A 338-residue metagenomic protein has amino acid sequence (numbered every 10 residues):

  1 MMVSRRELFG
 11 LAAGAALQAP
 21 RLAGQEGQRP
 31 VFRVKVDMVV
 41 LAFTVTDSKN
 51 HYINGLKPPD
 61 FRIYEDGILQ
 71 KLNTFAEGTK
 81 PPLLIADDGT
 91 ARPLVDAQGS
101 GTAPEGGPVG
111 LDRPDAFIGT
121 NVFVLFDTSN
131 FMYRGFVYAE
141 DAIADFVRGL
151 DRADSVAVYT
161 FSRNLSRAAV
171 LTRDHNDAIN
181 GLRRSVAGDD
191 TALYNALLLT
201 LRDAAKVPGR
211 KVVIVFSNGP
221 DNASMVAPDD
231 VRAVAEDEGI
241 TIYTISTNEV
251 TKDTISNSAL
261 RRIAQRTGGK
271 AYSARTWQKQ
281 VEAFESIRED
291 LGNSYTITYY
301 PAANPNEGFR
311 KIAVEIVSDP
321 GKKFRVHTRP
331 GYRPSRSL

Functional and structural regions predicted by a protein language model:
M1-G14: N-terminal secretory signal peptides and thylakoid transit peptides that target proteins across membranes
A23-L338: Scaffold/interface architecture of coatomer-like assemblies
